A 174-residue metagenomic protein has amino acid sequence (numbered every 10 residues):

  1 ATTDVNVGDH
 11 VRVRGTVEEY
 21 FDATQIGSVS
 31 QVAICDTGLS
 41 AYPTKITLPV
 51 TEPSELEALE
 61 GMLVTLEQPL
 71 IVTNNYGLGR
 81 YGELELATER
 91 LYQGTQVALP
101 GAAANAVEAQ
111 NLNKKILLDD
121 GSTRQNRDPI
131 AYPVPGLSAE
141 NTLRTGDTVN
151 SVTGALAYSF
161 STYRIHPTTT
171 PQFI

Functional and structural regions predicted by a protein language model:
A1-I174: Extended non-catalytic accessory segments flanking core domains
